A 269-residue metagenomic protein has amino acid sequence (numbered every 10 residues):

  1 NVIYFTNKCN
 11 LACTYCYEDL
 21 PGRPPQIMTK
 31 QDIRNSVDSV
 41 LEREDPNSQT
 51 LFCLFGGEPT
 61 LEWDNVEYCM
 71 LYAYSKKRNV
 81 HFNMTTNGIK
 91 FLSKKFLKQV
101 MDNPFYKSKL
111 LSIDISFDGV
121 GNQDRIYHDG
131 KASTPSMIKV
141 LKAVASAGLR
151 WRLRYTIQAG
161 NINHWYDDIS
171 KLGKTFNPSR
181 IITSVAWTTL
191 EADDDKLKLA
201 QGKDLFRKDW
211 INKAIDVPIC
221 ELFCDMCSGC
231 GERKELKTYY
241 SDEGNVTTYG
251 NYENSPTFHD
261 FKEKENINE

Functional and structural regions predicted by a protein language model:
N1-N35: Canonical Radical SAM [4Fe-4S] cluster-binding loop centered on the CxxxCxxC motif and its immediate flanking residues
L11-Y15, G121-D124, A192-D193: Short acidic/His/Gly/Ser-rich catalytic and metal-binding motifs that mark active-site loops of diverse hydrolases
R23, K264-N266: Short, contiguous acidic/charged loop-to-helix segments that flank catalytic cores in large enzymes
R34-C53, E62-T188: Radical SAM/AdoMet-radical enzyme domain recognition
G56-E58: Active-site neighborhood of divalent metal-dependent phosphoester/pyrophosphate hydrolases
N65, N251-N254: Residue-level structural signal for beta-strand termini and adjacent loop
R125-N245, Y249, P256, F261-K262: Radical SAM enzyme [4Fe-4S]-AdoMet core and its adjacent flexible, acidic and glycine-rich loops/tails across
E269: Cysteine/selenocysteine-centered motifs that mediate thiol-based redox chemistry or coordinate metal-sulfur cofactors
